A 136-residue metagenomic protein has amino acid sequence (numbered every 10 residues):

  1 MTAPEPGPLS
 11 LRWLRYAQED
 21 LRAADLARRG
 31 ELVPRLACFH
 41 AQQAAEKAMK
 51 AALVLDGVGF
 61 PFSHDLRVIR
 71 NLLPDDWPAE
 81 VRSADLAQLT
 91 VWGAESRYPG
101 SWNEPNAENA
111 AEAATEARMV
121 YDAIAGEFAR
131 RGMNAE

Functional and structural regions predicted by a protein language model:
M1-E136: Terminal alpha-helical segments
